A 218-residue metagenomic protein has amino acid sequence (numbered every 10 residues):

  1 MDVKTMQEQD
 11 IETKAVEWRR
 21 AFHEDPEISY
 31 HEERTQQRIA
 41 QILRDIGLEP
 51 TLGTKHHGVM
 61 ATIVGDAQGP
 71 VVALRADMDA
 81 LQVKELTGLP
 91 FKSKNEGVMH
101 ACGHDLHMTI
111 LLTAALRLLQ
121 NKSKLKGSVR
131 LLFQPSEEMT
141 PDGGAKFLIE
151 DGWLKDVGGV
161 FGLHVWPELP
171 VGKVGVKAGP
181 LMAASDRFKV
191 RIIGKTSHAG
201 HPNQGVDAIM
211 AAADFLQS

Functional and structural regions predicted by a protein language model:
D2-H100, T109-L112, L116-L125: Acidic/His- and Gly-rich active-site-bordering loop/insert found across diverse amide/peptide-bond hydrolases
M60, L81, L89-M99, L106 (+1 more regions): Histidine/acidic-residue-rich, glycine-tolerant segments that coordinate divalent metal ions
